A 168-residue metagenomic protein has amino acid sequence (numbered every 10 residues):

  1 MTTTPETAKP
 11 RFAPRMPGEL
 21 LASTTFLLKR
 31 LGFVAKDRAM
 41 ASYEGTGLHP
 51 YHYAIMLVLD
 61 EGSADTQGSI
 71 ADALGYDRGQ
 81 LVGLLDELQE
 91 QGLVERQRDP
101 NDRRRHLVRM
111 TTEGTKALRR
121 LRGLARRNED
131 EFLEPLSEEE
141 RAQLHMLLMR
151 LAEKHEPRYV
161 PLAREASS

Functional and structural regions predicted by a protein language model:
M1-T46, S167-S168: N-terminal leader segment of winged-helix/HTH proteins
E6-T7, R11, K36, A64 (+1 more regions): Charged, amphipathic alpha-helical coiled-coil/dimerization segments
S23, L27, R38, A54-L57 (+2 more regions): Pre-recognition alpha-helix immediately N-terminal to the DNA-recognition helix within helix-turn-helix or winged-helix
K29-G32, L57-E61, R122, M149: Short, locally clustered residues in the helix-turn-helix/winged-helix DNA-binding domain
T46-H52, Q80, T111, L136-E138: Short helix-coil-helix linker/hinge
V58, A73, Q91: Residues within the alpha-helical elements of helix-turn-helix
